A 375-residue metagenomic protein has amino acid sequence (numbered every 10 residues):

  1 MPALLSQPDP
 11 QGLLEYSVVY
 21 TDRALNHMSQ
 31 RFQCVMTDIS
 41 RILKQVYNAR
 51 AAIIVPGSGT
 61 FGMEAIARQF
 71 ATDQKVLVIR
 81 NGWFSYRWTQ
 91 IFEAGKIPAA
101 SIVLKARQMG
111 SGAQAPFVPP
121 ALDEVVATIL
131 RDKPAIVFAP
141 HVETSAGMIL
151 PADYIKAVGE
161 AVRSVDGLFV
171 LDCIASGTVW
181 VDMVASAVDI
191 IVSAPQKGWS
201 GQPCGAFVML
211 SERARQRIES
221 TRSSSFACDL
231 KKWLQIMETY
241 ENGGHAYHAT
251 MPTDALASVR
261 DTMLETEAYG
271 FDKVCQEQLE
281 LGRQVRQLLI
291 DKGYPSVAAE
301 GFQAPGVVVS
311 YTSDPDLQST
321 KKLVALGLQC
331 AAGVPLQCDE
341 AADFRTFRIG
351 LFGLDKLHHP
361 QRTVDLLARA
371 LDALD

Functional and structural regions predicted by a protein language model:
M1-M28, P305, R348: Generic N-terminal amphipathic, Lys/Arg-enriched alpha-helix
S17-G62, R87, I91-E93: Conserved N-terminal alpha-helix of the aminotransferase class I/II PLP-enzyme fold
F61, A71-A135: PLP-dependent aminotransferase-like
G112-G177, I190: Active-site phosphate-binding strand-loop segment of PLP-dependent enzymes
V184-Q196, A206: Conserved active-site segment immediately N-terminal to the catalytic lysine that forms the internal aldimine
Q196-L288, D355: Active-site C-terminal subdomain of aminotransferase-like
I290-R362: Conserved C-terminal alpha-helix-loop-beta "cap" of PLP-dependent enzymes that closes/shapes the active-site mouth
